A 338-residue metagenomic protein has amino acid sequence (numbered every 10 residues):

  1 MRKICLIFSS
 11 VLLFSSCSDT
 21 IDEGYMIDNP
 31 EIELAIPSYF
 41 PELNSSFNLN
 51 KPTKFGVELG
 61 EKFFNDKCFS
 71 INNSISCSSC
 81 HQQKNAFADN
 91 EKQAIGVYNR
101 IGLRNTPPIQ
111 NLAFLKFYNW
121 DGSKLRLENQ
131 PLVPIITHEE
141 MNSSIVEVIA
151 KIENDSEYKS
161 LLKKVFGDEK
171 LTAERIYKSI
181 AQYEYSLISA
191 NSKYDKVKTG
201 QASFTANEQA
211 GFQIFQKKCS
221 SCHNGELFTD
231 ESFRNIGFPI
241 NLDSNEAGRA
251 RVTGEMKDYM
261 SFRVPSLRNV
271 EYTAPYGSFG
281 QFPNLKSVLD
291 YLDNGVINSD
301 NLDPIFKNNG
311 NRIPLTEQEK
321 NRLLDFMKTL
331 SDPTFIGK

Functional and structural regions predicted by a protein language model:
M1-G24: Bacterial Sec-dependent N-terminal signal peptides
C17-K338: Periplasmic c-type cytochrome electron-transfer domains
